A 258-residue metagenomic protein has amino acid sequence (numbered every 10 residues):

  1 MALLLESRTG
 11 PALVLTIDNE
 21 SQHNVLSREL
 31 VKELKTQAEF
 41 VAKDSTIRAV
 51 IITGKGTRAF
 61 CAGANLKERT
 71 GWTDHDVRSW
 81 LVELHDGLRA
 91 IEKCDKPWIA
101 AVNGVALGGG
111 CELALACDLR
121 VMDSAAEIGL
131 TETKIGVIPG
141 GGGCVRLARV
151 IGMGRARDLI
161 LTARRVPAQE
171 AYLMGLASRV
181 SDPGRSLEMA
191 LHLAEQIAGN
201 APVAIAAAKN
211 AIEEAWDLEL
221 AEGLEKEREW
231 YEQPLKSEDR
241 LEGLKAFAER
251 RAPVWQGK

Functional and structural regions predicted by a protein language model:
M1-T53, G71, H75, V82 (+1 more regions): Conserved CoA-thioester-binding segment of acyl-CoA-metabolizing enzymes
L15, N19, E33-L34, I52 (+7 more regions): Terminal peptide-recognition signature
L30-E33, W80-E83, L113, S186 (+1 more regions): Hydrophobic alpha-helical membrane-association signature
G54-A90, A106, G136, E219: Glycine- (often His-adjacent) and acidic-residue-rich active-site loop that binds/positions the CoA thioester
A90-V203, E232-S237, L241-K245, R251 (+1 more regions): Crotonase-fold acyl-CoA enzyme core
K209-L218: Short, charged, surface-exposed hinge/linker loops at domain edges that act as mobile lids or interdomain connectors
